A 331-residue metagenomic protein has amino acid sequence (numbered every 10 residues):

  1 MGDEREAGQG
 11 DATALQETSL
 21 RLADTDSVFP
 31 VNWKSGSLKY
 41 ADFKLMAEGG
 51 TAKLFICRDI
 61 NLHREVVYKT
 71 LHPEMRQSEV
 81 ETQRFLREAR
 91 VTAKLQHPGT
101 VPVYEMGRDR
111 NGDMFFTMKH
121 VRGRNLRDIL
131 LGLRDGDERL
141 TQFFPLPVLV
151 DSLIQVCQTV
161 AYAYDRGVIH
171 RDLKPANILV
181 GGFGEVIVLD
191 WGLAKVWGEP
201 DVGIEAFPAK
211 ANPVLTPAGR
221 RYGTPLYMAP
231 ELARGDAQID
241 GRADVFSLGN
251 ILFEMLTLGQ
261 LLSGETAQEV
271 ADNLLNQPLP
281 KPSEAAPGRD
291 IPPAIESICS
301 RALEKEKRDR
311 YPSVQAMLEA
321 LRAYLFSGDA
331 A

Functional and structural regions predicted by a protein language model:
M1-L45, D135-Q142, A206-V214, A323-Y324: Short N-terminal regulatory/linker segments that flank and modulate the kinase catalytic core
F43-G49, L54: Protein kinase glycine-rich loop
R58, V160, D165, L179 (+1 more regions): C-terminal lobe helix-coil module of Hanks-type protein kinase domains
H72-K94: AlphaC helix of the eukaryotic protein kinase fold
E105-G107: A short, aromatic-enriched beta-strand patch in the conserved N-lobe beta-sheet of the protein kinase catalytic domain
N111-N125: Conserved short submotifs of the Hanks-type protein kinase catalytic core that shape the nucleotide-binding pocket
F183-E185, L189, A194-P230, E265: Activation segment of protein kinases
